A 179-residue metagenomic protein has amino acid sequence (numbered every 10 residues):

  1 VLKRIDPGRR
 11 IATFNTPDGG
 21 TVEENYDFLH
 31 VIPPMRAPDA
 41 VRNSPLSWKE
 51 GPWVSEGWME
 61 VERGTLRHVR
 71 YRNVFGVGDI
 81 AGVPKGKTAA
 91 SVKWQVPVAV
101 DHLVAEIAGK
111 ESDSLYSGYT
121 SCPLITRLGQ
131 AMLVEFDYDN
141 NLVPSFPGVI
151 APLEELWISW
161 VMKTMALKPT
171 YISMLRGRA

Functional and structural regions predicted by a protein language model:
V1-I11: A conserved short coil-to-beta-strand element within the FAD-binding core of flavoproteins
G8, S55, R70, G118-T120: A generic structural signal for well-ordered coil/turn residues at beta-strand boundaries that shape enzyme active-site
R10, E23-F28: Conserved acidic residues
N15-V22: A structured beta-alpha segment of the ubiquitous adenosine-cofactor-binding alpha/beta core
Y26-W94: FAD-site-proximal beta/loop scaffold in flavoenzymes
E56-F75, T126-F146: FAD-binding beta-loop-beta segment adjacent to the flavin cofactor pocket
V77-T126: A conserved FAD-binding loop/helix module that cradles the flavin
L133-A179: C-terminal auxiliary extensions adjacent to catalytic cores
